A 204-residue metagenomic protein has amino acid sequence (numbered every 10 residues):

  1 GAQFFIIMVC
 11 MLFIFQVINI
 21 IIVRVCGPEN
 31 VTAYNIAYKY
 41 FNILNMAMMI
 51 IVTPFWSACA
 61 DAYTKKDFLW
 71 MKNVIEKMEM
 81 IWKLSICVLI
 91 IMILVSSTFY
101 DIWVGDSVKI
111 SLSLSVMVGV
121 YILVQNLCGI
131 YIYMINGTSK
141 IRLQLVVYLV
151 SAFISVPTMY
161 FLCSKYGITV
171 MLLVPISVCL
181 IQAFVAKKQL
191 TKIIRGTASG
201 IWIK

Functional and structural regions predicted by a protein language model:
G1-S57, Y121, Q125-G129: Transmembrane helical elements of multi-pass membrane transporters/channels
L12, K39-N42, I122, Y148-F153 (+1 more regions): Residue-level recognition of pore/gate-forming positions within transmembrane alpha-helices of multi-pass
V25-P28, G137-T138, K165: Helix-loop interface residues and adjacent transmembrane-helix termini in multi-pass membrane transporters, primarily
P28-E29, F68-L69, I93-L123, T169: Interfacial segments at transmembrane-helix termini and the short loops linking adjacent helices
N35, D67-K83, I90-V95, L112-S115: Interfacial transmembrane-helix starts/ends
N45-K66, K72, M134-G137: Helix-loop junctions and terminal segments of transmembrane helices in multi-pass membrane transport/translocation
V120-V150, L190: Membrane-interface junctions at transmembrane-helix termini in multi-pass inner-membrane proteins
S139-R142, A152-F184, K188-G196: Membrane-interface helix-loop junctions in multi-pass transport and translocation proteins
